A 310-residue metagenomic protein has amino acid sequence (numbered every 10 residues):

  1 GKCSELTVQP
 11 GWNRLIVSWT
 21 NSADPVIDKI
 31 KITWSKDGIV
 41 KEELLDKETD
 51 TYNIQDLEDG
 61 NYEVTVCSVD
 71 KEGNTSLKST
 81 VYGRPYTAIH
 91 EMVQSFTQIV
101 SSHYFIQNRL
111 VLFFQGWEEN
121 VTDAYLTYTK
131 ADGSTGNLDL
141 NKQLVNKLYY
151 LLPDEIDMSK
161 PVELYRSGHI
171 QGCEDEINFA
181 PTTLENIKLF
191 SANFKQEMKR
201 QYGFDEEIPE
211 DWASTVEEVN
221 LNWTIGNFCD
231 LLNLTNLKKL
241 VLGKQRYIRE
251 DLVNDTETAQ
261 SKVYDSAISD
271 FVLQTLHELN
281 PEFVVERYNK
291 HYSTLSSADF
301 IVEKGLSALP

Functional and structural regions predicted by a protein language model:
G1-V26, N74-N120, Q171-S191: Pro/Thr/Ser/Gly-rich low-complexity, intrinsically disordered linker/stalk tracts
S18-T20, T33, C67, F113-Q115 (+1 more regions): Residue-level recognition of well-ordered beta-strand positions that form the cores of beta-sheet-rich folds across
P25-G60, K71, Y125-S159: Recognizes extended acidic, P/S/T-rich segments that occur within or adjacent to Ig-like beta-sandwich modules
Y52-P85, N146-P181: Beta-strand-rich modules
S79-V81, L138-K142, I177-N178, L252 (+2 more regions): Short, tandemly repeated low-complexity microdomains enriched for cysteine and small residues
Q94-G172, F179: Extended alpha-helical scaffolding regions
N186-K199, P310: Disulfide-bonded cysteine-rich modules in secreted/extracellular proteins, activating on the conserved Cys frameworks
R200-E206, D211-P310: Concave beta-strand-loop units of leucine-rich repeat
